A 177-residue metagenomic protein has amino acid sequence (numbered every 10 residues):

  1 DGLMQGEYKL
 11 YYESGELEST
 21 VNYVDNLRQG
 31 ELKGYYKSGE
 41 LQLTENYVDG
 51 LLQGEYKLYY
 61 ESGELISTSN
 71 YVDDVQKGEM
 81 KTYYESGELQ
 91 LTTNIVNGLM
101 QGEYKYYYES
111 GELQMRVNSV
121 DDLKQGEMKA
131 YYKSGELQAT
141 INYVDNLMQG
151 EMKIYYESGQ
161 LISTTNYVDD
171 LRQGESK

Functional and structural regions predicted by a protein language model:
D1-K177: Glycine/tyrosine- and acidic-biased, solvent-exposed loop/turn segments at the edges of beta-strands
